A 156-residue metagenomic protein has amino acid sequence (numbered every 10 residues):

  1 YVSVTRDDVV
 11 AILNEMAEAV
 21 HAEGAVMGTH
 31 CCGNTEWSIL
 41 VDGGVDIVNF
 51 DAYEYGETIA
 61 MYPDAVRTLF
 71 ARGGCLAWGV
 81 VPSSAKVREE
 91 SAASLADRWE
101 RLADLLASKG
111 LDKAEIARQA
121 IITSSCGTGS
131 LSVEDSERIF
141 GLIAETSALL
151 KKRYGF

Functional and structural regions predicted by a protein language model:
Y1-P63, P82, E90: Active-site loop segments of alpha/beta catalytic cores
D46-F156: Catalytic-face loop-and-helix region of soluble metabolic enzyme cores
